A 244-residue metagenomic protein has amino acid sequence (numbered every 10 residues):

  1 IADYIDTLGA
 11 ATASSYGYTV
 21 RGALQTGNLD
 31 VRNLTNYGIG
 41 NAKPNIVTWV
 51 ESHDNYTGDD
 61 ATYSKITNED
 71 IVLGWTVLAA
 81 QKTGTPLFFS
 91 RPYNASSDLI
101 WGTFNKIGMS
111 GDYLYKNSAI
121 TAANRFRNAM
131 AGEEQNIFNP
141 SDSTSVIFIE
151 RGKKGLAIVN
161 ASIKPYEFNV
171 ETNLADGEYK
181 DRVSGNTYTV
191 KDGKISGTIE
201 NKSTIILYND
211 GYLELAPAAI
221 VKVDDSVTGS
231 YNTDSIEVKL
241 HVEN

Functional and structural regions predicted by a protein language model:
I1-L213: Active-site-proximal helices and loops of the catalytic beta/alpha 8
L215-D225: Proline-enriched interdomain boundary motifs that mark the N-terminal boundary and often initiate the first structured
D225-D234: Short, solvent-exposed loop/linker segments at the N-terminal edge of repeated beta-sheet extracellular domains
I236-E243: Aromatic/hydrophobic beta-strand junction motif of beta-rich domains
